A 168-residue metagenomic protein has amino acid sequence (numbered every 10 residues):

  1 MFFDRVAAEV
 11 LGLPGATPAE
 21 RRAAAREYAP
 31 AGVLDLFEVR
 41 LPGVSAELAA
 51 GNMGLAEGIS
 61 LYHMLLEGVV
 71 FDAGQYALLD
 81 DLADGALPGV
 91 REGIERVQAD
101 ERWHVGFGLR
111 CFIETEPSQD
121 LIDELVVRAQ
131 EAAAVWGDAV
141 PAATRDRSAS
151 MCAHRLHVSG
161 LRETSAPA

Functional and structural regions predicted by a protein language model:
M1-A168: Non-heme di-metal
